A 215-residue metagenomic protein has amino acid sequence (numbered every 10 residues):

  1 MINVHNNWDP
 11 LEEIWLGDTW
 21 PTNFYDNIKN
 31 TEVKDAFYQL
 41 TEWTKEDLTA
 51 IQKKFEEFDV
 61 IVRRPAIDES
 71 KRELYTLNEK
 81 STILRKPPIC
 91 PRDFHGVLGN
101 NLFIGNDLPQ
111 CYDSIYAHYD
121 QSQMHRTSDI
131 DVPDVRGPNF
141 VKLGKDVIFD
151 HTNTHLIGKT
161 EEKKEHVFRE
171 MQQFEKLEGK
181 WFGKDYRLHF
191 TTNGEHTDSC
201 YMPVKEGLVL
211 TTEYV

Functional and structural regions predicted by a protein language model:
M1-V215: The feature marks the mature, well-folded catalytic cores of soluble enzymes
